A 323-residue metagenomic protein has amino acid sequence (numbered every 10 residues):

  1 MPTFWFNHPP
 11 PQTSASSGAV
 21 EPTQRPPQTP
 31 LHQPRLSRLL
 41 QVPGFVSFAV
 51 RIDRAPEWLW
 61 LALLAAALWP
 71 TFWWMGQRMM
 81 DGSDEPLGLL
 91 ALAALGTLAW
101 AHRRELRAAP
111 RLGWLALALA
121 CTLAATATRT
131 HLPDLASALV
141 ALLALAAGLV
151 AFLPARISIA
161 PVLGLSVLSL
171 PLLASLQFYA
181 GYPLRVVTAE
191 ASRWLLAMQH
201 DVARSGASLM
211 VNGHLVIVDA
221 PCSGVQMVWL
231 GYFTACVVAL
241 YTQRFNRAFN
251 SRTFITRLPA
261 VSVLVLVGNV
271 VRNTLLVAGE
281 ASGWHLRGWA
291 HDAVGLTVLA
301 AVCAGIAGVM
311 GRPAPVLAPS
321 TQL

Functional and structural regions predicted by a protein language model:
P2-S14, G18-L323: Hydrophobic N-terminal alpha-helices or hydrophobic patches in metabolic proteins across all domains of life
